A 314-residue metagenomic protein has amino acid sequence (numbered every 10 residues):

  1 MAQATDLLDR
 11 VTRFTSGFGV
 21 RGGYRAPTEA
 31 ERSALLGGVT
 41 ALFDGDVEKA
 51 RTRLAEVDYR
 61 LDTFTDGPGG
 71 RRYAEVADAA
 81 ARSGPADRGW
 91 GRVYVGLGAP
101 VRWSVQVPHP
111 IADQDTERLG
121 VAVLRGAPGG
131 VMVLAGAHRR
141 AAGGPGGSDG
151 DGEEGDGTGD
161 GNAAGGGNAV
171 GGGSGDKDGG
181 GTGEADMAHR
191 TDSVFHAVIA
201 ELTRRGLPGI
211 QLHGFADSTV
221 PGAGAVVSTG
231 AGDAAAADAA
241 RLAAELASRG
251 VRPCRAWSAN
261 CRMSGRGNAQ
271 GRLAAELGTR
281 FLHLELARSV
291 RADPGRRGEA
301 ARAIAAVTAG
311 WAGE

Functional and structural regions predicted by a protein language model:
M1-G161, G165-G313: N-terminal catalytic or cofactor-binding beta/alpha core of small enzyme domains
